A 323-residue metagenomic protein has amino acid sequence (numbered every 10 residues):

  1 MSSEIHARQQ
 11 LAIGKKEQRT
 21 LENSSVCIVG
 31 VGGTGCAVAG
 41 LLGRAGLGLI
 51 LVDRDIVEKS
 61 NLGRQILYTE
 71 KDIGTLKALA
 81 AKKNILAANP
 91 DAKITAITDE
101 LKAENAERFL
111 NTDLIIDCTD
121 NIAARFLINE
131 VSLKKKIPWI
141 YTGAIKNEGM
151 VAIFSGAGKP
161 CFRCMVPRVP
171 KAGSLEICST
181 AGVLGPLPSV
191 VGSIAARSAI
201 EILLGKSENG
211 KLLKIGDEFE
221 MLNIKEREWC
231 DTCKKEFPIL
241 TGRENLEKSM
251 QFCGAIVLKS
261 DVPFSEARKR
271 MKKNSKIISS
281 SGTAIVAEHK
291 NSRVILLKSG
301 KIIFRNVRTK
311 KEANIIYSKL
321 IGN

Functional and structural regions predicted by a protein language model:
M1-C27: N-terminal charged helix/coil linker that caps or initiates catalytic domains
S25, E104-L114, C118-G254, K259-T283: Glycine-rich phosphate/adenylate-binding loop
V29-G30, V52: Conserved N-terminal Rossmann-fold NAD(P)-binding element of oxidoreductases
T34: Hydrophobic/small residue at the entry helix of a nucleotide-binding pocket
R44-G48: Conserved S-adenosyl-L-methionine
V52-N89: Glycine-rich phosphate-binding loop and adjoining beta1-alpha1-beta2 segment of Rossmann-like nucleotide-binding folds
G74-R125: A structured beta-alpha segment of the ubiquitous adenosine-cofactor-binding alpha/beta core
S292-N323: Generic C-terminus detector
